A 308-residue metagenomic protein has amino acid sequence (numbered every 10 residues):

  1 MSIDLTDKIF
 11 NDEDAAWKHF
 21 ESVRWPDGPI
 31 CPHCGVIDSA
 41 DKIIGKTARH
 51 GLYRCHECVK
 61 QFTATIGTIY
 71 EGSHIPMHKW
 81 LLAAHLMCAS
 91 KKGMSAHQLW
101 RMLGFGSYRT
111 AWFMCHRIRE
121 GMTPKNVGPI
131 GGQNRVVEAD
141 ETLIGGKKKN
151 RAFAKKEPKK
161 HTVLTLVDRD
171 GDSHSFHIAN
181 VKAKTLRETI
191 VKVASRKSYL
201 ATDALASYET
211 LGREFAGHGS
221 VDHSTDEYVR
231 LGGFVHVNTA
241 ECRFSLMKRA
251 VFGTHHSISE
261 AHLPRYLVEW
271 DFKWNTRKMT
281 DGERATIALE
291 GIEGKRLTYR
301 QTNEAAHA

Functional and structural regions predicted by a protein language model:
M1-A308: Residue-level recognition of single "structural anchor" positions that define or cap local secondary structure
